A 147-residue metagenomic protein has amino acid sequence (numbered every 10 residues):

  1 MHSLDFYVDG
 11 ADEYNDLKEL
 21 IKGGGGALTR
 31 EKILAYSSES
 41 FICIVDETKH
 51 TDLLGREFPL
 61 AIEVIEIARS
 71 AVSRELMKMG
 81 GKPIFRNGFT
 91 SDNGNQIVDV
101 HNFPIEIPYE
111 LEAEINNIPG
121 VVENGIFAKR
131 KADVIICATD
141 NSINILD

Functional and structural regions predicted by a protein language model:
H2-D147: Conserved phosphate- and dinucleotide-binding cores of soluble alpha/beta proteins, encompassing both enzyme active
